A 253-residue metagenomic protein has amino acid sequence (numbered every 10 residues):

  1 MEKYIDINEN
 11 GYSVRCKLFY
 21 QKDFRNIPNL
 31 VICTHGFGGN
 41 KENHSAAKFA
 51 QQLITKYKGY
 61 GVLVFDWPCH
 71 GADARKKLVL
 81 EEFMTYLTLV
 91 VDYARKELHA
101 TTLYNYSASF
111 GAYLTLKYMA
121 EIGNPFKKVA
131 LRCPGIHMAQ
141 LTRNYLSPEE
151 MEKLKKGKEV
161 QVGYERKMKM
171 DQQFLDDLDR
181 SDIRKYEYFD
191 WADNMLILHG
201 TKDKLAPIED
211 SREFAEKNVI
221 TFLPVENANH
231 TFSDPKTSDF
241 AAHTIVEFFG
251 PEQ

Functional and structural regions predicted by a protein language model:
M1-F24: N-terminal cap/lid segment of alpha/beta-hydrolase-fold proteins
K3, P68-A100: Catalytic nucleophile-loop/oxyanion-hole region of alpha/beta-hydrolase and closely related hydrolase-like folds
S13, Q21-W67: Short, surface-exposed "cap/lid" segments of acyl-processing enzymes
V14, L78, Y113, P125-P224 (+2 more regions): The alpha/beta-hydrolase serine catalytic core
C33-F37, S109, G200: Glycine-rich His-Gly loop
F37, D66-G71, G135, A228-N229: Short beta-to-alpha linker loops that shape the active-site pocket of alpha/beta-hydrolase fold enzymes
N105-S107, R132: Short beta-strand immediately N-terminal to the catalytic nucleophile in serine-hydrolase-like folds
S107-T115: Gly/Ala-rich beta-loop-alpha elbow adjacent to hydrolase catalytic centers
